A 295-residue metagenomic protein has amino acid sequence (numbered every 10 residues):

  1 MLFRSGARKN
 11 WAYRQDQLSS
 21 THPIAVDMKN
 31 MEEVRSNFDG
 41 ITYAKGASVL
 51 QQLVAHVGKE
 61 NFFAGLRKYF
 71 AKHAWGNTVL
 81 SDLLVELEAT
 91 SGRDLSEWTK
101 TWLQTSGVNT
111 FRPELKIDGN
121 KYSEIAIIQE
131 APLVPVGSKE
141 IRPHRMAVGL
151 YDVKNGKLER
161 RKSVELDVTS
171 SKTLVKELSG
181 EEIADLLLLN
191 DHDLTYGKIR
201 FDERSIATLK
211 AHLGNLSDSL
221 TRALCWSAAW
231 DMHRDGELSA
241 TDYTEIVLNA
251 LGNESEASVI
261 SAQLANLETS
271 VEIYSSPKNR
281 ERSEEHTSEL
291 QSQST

Functional and structural regions predicted by a protein language model:
M1-A7, L66-R67: Zinc-dependent metallopeptidase catalytic helix centered on the HExxH motif and its immediate flanking segment
R14, S20, I24-M28, D39-I41 (+5 more regions): Non-catalytic accessory/interaction domains
R35-N37, Q52: Alpha-amylase-like alpha-glycosidases and glucanotransferases acting on alpha-linked glucans and related
A55-K59: Acidic, glycine-rich low-complexity/disordered segments
